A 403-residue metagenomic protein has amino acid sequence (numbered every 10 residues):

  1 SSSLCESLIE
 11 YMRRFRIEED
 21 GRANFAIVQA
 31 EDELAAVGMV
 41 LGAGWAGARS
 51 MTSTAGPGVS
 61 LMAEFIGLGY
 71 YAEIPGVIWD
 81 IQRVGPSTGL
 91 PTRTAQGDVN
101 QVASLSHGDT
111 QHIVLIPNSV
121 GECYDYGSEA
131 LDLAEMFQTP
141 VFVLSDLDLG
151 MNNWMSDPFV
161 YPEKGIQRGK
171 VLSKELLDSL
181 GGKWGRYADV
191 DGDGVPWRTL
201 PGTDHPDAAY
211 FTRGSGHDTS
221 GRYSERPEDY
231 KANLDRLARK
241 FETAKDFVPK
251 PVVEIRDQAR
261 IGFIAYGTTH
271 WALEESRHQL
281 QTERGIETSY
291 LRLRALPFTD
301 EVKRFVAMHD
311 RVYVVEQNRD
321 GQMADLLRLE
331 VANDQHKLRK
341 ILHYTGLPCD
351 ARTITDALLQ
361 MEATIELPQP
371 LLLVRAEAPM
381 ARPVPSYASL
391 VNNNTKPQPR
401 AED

Functional and structural regions predicted by a protein language model:
S1-S104, Q111-H112, P117, Q335 (+5 more regions): Thiamine diphosphate
S2-L4, M62, S87-T88, D125 (+2 more regions): Short helix/loop capping segments that flank catalytic or ligand/cofactor-binding pockets
A30-E33, A48, S53-P57, W79-Q82 (+7 more regions): Fold-independent oxyanion-binding glycine-rich loops and adjacent beta-strand/coil segments at enzyme active sites
E31-V37, G58-L61, E122, L293-D300 (+1 more regions): Short acidic loop-to-helix transition motifs that present clustered carboxylates
A35-M39, D98, E122, Y126 (+2 more regions): Catalytic-loop motifs flanking and including active-site residues across diverse enzymes
I74, E122, A130: Structured ligand/cofactor/substrate-binding pocket environments in proteins
L105-G108, I255-R256: Short, flexible turn/loop "capping" segments at secondary-structure junctions
Y126, L131-D403: Flexible, low-complexity linker and terminal segments
